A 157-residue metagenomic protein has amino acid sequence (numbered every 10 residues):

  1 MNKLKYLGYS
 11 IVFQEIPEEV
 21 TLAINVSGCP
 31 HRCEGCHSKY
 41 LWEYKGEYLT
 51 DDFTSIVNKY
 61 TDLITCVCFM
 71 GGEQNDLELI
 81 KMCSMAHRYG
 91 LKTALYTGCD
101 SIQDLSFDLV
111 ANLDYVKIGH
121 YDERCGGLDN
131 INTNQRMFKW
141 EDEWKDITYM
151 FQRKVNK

Functional and structural regions predicted by a protein language model:
M1-N25, P30, S38-W42: N-terminal [4Fe-4S]-dependent radical SAM core
T21, T65, D114: Conserved acidic residues
C33: Glycine-rich phosphate-binding P-loop
L41, G72, H120-Y121: Flexible loop residues that form catalytic and substrate-binding hotspots at small-molecule/glycan-binding clefts
E43-S55, Q74-V110, Y115: Canonical radical SAM enzyme core domain
S55-N75: Short Fe-S-cluster ligation motifs
F107-K157: Classical nucleotidyltransferase
